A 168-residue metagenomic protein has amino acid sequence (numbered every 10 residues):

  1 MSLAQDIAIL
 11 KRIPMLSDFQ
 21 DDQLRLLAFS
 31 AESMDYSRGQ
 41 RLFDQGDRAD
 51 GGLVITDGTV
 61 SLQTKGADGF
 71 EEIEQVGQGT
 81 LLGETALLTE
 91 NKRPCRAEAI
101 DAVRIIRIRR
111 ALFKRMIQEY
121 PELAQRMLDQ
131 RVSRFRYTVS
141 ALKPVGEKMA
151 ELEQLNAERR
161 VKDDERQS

Functional and structural regions predicted by a protein language model:
M1-I7: Short acidic alpha-helix initiation/capping motifs at coil-to-helix transition points, especially at protein N-termini
D6, D22-L24, R93-P94, A111-N156: A small-molecule sensor/coupling module
A8, G52, I73-E74, I105: A residue-level structural signature of the nucleotidyltransferase/glycosyltransferase Rossmann-like core
K11-K65: Regulatory nucleotide-sensing modules
Q20, G39, G58-V60, G79 (+3 more regions): Short hydrophobic/aromatic patches on the structural cores and recognition surfaces of FHA
E74-D129: Cyclic-nucleotide recognition modules
K162-S168: Long, low-complexity, intrinsically disordered segments
